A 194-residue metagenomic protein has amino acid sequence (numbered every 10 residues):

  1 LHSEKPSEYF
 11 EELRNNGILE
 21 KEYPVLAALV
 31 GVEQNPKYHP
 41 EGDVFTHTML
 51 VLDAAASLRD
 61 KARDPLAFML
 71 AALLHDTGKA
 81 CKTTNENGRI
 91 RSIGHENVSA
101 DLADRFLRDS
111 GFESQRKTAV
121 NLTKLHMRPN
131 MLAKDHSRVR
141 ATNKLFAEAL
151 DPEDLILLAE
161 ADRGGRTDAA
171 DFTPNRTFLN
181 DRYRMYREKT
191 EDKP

Functional and structural regions predicted by a protein language model:
L1-S7: Non-catalytic interface/linker regions that flank or bridge core catalytic/transmembrane domains
H2, N15-I18: Generic secondary-structure signature for well-ordered alpha-helical cores
F10, G17, E22-Y23, P36 (+2 more regions): FIC/Doc superfamily catalytic core
E12, A28-L29, F45-L50, A54-P194: C-terminal subdomains that position terminal phosphate/3'-OH groups for nucleotidyl transfer/ligation, primarily on
E20-A27, E33, E41: Acidic catalytic cores of enzymes that act on phosphate-bearing nucleotides/polynucleotides
K37-F45: Short acidic-aromatic active-site loops that bind/stabilize oxyanions
